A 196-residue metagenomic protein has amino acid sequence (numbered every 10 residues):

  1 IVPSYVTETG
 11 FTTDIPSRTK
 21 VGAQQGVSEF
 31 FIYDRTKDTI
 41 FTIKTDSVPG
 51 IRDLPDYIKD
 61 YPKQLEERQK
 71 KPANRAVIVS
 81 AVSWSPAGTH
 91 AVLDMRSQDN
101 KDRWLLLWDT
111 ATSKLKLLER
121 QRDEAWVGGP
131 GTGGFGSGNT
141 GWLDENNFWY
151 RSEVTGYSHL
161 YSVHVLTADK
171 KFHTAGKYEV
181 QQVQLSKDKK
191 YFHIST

Functional and structural regions predicted by a protein language model:
I1-T196: Beta-propeller folds
